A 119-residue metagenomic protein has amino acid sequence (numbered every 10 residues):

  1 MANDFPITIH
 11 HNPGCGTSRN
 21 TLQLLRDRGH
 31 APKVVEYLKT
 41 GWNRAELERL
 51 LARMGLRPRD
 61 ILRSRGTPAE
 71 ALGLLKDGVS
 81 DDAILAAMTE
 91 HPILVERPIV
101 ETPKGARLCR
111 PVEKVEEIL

Functional and structural regions predicted by a protein language model:
M1-A2, N43: General structural signal for secondary-structure boundaries
A2-R28, P32-Y37: Local sequence-structure signature of Cys/Sec-based thiol-disulfide redox active-site neighborhoods
Y37-L119: Thiol/selenol-based redox catalytic cores and closely related redox-interacting motifs
